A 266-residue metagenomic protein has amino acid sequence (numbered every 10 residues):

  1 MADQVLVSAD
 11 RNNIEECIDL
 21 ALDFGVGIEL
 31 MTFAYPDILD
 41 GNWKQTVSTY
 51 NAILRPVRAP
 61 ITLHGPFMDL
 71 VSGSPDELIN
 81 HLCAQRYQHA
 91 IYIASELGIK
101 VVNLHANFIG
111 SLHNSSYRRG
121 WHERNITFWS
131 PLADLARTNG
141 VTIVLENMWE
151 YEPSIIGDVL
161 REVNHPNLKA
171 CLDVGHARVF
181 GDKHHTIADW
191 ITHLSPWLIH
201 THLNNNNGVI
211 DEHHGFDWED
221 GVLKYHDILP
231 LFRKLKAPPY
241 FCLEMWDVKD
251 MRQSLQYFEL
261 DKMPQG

Functional and structural regions predicted by a protein language model:
M1-H89, S95, S154, D261-G266: N-terminal pre-domain/capping segments
A2-Q4, E15-L22, G157-L168, L172 (+1 more regions): Histidine-acidic metal/acid-base catalytic patches
D3-A9, V26-L30, I61-G65, V102-L104 (+4 more regions): Hydrophobic faces of well-ordered beta-strands that scaffold small-molecule active sites in alpha/beta enzyme cores
S8-N12, M31-Y35, P66-M68, N107-I109 (+4 more regions): Active-site beta-loop-alpha junctions enriched in small/polar residues
P36-I38, D69-S74, G110-S115, R178-G181 (+1 more regions): A short acidic, helix-capping loop that chelates divalent metal ions and anchors anionic groups
I38-G41, E146-P153, H176-I187: Active-site glycine- and acidic-residue-rich loops that bind and position anionic ligands or nucleotide-like cofactors
N42-S48, I79-Y87, R118-I126, D182-T192 (+1 more regions): Charged helix-capping and loop-helix junction motifs
G73-K169, H226: Active-site acidic/histidine proton-transfer and metal-coordination neighborhood in alpha/beta enzyme cores
